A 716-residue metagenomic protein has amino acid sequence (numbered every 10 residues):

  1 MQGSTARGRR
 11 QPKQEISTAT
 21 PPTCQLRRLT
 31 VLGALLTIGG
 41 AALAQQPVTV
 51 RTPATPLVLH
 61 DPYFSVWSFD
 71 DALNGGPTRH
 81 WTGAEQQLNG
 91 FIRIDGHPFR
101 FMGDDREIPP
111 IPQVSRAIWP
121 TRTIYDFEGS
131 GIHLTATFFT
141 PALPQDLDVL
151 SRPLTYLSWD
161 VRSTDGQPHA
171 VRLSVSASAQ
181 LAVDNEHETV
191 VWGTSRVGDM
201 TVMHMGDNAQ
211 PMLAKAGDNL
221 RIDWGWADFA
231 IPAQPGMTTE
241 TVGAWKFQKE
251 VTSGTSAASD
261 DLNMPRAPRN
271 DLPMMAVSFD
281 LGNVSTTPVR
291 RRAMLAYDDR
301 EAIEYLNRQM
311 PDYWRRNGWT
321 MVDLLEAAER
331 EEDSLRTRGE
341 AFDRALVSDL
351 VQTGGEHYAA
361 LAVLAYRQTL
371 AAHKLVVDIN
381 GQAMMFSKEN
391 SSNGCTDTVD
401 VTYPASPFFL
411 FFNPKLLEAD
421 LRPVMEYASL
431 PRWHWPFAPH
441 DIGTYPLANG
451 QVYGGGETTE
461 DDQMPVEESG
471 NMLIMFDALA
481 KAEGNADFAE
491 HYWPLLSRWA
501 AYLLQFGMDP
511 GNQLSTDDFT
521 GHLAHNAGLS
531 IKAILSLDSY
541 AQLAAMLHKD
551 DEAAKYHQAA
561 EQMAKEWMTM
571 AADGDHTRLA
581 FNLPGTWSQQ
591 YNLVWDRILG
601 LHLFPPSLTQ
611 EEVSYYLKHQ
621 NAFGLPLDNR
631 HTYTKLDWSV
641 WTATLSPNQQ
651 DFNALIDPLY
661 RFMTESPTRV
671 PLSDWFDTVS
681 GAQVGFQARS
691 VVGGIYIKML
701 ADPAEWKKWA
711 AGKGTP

Functional and structural regions predicted by a protein language model:
Q45-P53, L143-V149, D160, T164-D397 (+4 more regions): Acidic/polar, glycine-enriched structural segments that form the non-catalytic walls/loops of the carbohydrate-binding
L59-S130, A216-S253: An extended acidic
S65-D70, G90, F127, S158-S163 (+9 more regions): Well-ordered alpha-helical scaffold segments within catalytic/enzyme domains
T135-A136, Y358-D378, D397, W433-F437 (+7 more regions): Aromatic-lined, polymer-binding surfaces characteristic of secreted/periplasmic polysaccharide-degrading enzymes
V197-S259, E389-V401, P407-P414, M425-A428 (+9 more regions): Extended ligand-binding clefts on enzyme/binding-domain cores
R315, T320-R336, G394-M508, N526-Y540 (+1 more regions): Aromatic-rich carbohydrate-recognition surfaces in CAZymes
S673-P716: Terminal, non-catalytic domain-edge segments
